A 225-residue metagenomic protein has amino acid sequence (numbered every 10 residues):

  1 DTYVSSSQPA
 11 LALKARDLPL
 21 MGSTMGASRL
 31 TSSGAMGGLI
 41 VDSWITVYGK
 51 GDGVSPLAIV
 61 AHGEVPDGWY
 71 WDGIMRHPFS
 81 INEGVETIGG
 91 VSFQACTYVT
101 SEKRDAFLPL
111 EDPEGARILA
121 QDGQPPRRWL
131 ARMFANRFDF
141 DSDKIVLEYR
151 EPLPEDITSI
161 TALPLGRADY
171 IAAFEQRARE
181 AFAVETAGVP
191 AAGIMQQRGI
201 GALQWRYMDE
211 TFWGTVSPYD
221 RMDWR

Functional and structural regions predicted by a protein language model:
D1-W44, D156-R225: N-terminal targeting sequences that direct proteins away from the cytosol to non-cytosolic compartments
A27-Y170: Conserved polar/disulfide-associated segments of primarily extracytoplasmic proteins
